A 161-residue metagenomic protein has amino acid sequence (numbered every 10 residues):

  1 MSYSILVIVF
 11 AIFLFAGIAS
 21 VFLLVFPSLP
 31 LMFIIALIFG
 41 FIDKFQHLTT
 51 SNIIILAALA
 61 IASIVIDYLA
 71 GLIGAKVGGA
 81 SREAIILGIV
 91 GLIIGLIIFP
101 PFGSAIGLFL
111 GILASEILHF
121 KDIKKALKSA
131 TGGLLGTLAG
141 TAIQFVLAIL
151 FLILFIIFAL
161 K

Functional and structural regions predicted by a protein language model:
M1-I5, V21-P27, A70-E83, H119-K124: Short, amphipathic, aromatic/basic-enriched membrane-interface segments that mark the entry/exit of transmembrane
F10-I18, A36, L87-G95, G132 (+1 more regions): Hydrophobic, membrane-inserted alpha-helices
L14-L31, G91-P101: Transmembrane alpha-helix interface/packing and boundary motifs in multi-pass membrane proteins, characterized by
G17, F39-G40, L59-Y68, L96 (+2 more regions): Alpha-helical transmembrane segments of multi-pass membrane proteins
M32-L48, V90-L96, L110-H119: Interfacial segments of multi-pass membrane proteins
S51, I55-G95: Helix-adjacent hinge/juxtasegments
D122-F145: Interfacial loop-to-transmembrane junctions
L150-K161: Juxtamembrane boundary at the C-terminal end of a transmembrane helix
